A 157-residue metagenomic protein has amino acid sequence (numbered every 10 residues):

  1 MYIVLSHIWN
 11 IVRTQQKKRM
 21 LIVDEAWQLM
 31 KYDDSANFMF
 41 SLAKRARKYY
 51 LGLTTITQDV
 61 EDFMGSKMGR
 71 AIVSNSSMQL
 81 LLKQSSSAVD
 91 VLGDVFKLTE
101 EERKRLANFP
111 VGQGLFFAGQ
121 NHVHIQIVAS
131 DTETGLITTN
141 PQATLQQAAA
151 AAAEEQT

Functional and structural regions predicted by a protein language model:
M1-R105, D131: Conserved P-loop NTPase motor cores
I3-T14, N108-T157: Conserved P-loop NTPase motor module
